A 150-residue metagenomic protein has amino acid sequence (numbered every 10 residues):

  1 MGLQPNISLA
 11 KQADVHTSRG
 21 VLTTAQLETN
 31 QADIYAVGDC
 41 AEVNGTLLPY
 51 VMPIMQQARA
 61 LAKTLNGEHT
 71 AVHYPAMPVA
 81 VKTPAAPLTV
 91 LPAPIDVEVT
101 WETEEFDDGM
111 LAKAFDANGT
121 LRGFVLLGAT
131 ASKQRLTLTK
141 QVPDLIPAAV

Functional and structural regions predicted by a protein language model:
M1-K63: FAD-site-proximal beta/loop scaffold in flavoenzymes
L27-A32, T64-H69, G119, P143-I146: Short C-terminal domain-edge/linker segments immediately following a structured domain
C40-K133: Mid-to-C-terminal Rossmann-like scaffold of FAD/NAD(P)H-dependent oxidoreductases
T130-P147: A short, polar/charged loop-to-alpha-helix boundary motif
V150: Extracellular ligand-binding/catalytic regions of CAZymes and related secreted enzymes and adhesion modules
